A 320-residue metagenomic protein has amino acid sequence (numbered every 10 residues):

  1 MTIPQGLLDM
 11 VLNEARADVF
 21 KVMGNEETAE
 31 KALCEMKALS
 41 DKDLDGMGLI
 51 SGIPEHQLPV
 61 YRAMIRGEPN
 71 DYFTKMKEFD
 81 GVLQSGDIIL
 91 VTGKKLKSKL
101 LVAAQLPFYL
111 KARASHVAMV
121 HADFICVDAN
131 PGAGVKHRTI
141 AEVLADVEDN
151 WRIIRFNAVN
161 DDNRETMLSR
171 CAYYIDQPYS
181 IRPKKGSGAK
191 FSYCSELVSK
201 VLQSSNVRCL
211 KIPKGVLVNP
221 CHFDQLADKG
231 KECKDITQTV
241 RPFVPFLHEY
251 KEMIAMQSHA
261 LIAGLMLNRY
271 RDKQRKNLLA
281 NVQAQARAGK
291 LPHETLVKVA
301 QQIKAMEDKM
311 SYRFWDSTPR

Functional and structural regions predicted by a protein language model:
M1-R320: Cysteine-nucleophile amide-bond enzymes
